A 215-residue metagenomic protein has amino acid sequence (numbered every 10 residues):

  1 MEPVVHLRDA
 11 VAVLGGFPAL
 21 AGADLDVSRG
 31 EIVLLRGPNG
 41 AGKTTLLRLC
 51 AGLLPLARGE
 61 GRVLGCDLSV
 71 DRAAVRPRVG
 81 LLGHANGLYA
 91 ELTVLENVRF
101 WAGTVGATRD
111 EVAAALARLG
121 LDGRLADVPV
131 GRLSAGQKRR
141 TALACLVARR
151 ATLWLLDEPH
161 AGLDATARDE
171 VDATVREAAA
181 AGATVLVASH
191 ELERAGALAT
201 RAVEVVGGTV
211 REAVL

Functional and structural regions predicted by a protein language model:
R36-P38: The feature captures the beta-strand-to-loop junction immediately N-terminal to the Walker
A51: Helix-to-loop junction immediately C-terminal to a conserved catalytic motif
G59-V70, V75: Conserved ABC transporter NBD signature motif
R99, R109-L125: Conserved ABC ATPase "signature" region
L146-V147: ABC ATPase C-loop
W154-E158: Catalytic Walker B motif of ABC-type/P-loop ATPase nucleotide-binding domains
S189-H190: H-loop/switch region of ABC-family ATPase nucleotide-binding domains
